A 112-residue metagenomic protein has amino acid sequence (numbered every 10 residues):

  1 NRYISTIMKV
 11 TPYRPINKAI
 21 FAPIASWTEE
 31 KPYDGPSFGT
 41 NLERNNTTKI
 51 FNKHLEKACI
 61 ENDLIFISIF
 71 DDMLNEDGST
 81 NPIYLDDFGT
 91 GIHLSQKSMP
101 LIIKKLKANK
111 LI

Functional and structural regions predicted by a protein language model:
N1-T6: Glycine-rich anion/phosphate-binding loops
M8-T11, K107: Generic structural signal for well-ordered alpha-helical scaffold segments
T11-K18: A short helix->loop->beta-strand "cap" motif at the edges of active sites that frequently abuts
I20-P23: Structural beta-sheet core signal
W27-I112: Catalytic His-Asp segment of secreted/periplasmic serine-dependent ester chemistry enzymes
